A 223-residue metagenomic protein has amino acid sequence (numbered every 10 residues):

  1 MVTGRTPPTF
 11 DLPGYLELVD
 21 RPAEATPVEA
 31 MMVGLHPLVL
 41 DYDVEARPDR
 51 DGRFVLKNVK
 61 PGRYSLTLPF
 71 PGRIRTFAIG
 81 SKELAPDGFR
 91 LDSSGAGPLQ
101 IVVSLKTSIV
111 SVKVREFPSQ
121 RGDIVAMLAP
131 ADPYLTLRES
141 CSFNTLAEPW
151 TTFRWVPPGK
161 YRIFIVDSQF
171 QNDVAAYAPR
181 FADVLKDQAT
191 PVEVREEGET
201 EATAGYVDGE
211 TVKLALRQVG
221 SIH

Functional and structural regions predicted by a protein language model:
M1-T6, F10-D20, G52, L99-I101 (+3 more regions): A short, amphipathic beta-strand motif
R5, N58-V59, F89, S104 (+1 more regions): Hydrophobic loop/turn residues within beta-sheet-rich immunoglobulin-like superfamily modules
F10-Y42, E116-E139: Short, ordered, surface-exposed loop/turn motifs in non-cytosolic proteins
V19-R21, P61, S104-K106, F117-S119 (+1 more regions): Short solvent-exposed strand-capping/beta-turn motif centered on an Asx-Ser/Thr pair
A25, H36-K57, P133-T152: Short, acidic Ser/Thr/Gly-rich low-complexity loop/linker segments typical of extracellular and cell-surface proteins
D49-P71, T152-R162, D167-F170: Short Pro-Gly-centered beta-turn/loop motif in secreted/extracellular proteins
P69-P98, S168-G209: Structured interaction patches on ligand/partner-binding surfaces of diverse proteins
Y134-E193: C-terminal soluble interaction/assembly domains
